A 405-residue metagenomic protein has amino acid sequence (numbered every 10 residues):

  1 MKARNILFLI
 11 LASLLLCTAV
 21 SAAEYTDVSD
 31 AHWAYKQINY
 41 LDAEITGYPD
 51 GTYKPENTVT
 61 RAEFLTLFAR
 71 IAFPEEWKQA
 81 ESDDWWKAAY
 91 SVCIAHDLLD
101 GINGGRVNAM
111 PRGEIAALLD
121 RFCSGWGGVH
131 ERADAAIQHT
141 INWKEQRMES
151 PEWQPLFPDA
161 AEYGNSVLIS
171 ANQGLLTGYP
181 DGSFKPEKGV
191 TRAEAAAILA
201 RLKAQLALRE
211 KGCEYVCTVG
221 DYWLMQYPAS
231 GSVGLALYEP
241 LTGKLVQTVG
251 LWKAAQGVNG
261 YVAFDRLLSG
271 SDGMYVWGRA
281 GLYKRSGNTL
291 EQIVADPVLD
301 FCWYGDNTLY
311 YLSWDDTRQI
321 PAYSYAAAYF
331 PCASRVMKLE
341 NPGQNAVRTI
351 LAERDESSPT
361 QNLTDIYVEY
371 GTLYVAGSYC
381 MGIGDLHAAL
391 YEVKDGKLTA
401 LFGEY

Functional and structural regions predicted by a protein language model:
R4-A22: Sec-dependent N-terminal signal peptides of Gram-positive bacterial secreted proteins and lipoproteins
T18-C213: N-terminal propeptides
D27, T46-D50, D100-G104, D159 (+9 more regions): Acidic/polar residues in short coil/turn loops that connect beta-strands within repeat-based beta-sheet scaffolds
G212-T218, A254-S269, D296-D306, P359-Y370 (+1 more regions): Repeated scaffold domains used in trafficking and secretory/extracellular systems, primarily beta-propellers
V219, G231, G270, G278-R279 (+6 more regions): Short loop/turn segments that connect beta-strands within the blades of beta-propeller domains, predominantly WD40
M225, V276, Y310-L312, Y374-G377: Residue position within the beta-strands of beta-propeller blades
P228-S232, D315-P321, A327-F330, Y379-G384: Short glycine/acidic-enriched loop and turn motifs that connect beta-strands
G234-A254, G281-A295, Y323-E353, D385-Y405: Surface-exposed loop/turn elements that mediate protein-protein interactions on large endomembrane-trafficking
